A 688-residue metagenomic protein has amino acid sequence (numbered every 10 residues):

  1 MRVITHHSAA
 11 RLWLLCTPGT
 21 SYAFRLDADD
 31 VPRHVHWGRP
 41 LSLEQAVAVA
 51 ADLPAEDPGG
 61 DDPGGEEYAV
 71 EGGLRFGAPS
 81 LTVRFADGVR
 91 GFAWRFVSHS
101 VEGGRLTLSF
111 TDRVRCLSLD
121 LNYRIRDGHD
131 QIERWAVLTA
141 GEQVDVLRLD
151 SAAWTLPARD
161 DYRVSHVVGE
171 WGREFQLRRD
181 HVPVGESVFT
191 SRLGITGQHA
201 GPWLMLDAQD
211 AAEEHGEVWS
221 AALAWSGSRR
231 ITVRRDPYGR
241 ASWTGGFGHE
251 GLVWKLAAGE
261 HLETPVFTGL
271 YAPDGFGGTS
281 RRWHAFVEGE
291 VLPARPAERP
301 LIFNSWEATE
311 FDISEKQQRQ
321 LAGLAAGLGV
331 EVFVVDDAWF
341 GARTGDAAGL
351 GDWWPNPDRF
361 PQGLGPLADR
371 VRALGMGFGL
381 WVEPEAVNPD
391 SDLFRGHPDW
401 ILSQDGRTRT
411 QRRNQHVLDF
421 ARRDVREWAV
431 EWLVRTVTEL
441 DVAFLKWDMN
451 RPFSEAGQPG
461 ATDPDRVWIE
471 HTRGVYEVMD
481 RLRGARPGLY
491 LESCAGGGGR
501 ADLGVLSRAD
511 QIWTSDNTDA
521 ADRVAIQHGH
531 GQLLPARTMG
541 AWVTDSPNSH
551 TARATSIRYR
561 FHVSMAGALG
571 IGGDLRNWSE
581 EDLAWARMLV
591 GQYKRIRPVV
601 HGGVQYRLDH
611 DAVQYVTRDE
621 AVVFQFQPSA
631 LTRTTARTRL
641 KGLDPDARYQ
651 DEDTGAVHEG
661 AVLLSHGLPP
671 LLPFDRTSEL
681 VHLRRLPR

Functional and structural regions predicted by a protein language model:
R11-L14, P18, P32-R234, E250 (+2 more regions): Polysaccharide-binding surfaces and accessory modules of carbohydrate-active proteins
G19, A136, G259, F303 (+8 more regions): Conserved, mostly hydrophobic/aromatic
W94, W254-P273, S678-R684: Short Pro-Gly-centered flexible turn/kink motifs
E213, D609-P645: Carbohydrate-binding surface patches
P296-E431, F444: Aromatic-lined carbohydrate-binding/catalytic grooves of carbohydrate-active enzymes
P361-G363, R395-H397, I401-R558, A568 (+1 more regions): Active-site neighborhood of glycoside hydrolase catalytic domains
R558-Q605: Catalytic cores of secreted or luminal carbohydrate-active enzymes
S629-R688: C-terminal beta-sandwich/jelly-roll accessory domains of carbohydrate-active enzymes
